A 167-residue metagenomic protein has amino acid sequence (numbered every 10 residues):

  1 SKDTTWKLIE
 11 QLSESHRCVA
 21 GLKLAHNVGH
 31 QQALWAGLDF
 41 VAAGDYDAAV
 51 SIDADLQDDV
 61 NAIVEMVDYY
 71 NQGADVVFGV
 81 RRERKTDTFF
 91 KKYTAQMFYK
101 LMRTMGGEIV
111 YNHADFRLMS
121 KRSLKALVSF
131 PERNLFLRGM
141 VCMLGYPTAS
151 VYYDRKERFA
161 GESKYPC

Functional and structural regions predicted by a protein language model:
S1-K7, L56-Q57: A conserved acidic beta->alpha catalytic loop
T4, L8-Q11, A36, E65: Alpha-helical transmission elements in cytosolic ATPase-linked domains
L12-H16: Short, conserved SAM-binding/catalytic segment of Class I S-adenosyl-L-methionine-dependent methyltransferases
C18-A20, P147-A149: Conserved beta-strand segments of alpha/beta enzyme cores
V19-V50, V60-M140, K156-C167: Acceptor/aglycone-binding surface of glycosyltransferases and processive sugar-polymer synthases
I52-A54: Active-site flanking residues adjacent to catalytic metal/cofactor-binding acidic residues
M143: Flexible glycine/serine/alanine-rich "lid" or loop that lines and gates the nucleotide-sugar donor pocket in diverse
Y152: Conserved S-adenosyl-L-methionine
